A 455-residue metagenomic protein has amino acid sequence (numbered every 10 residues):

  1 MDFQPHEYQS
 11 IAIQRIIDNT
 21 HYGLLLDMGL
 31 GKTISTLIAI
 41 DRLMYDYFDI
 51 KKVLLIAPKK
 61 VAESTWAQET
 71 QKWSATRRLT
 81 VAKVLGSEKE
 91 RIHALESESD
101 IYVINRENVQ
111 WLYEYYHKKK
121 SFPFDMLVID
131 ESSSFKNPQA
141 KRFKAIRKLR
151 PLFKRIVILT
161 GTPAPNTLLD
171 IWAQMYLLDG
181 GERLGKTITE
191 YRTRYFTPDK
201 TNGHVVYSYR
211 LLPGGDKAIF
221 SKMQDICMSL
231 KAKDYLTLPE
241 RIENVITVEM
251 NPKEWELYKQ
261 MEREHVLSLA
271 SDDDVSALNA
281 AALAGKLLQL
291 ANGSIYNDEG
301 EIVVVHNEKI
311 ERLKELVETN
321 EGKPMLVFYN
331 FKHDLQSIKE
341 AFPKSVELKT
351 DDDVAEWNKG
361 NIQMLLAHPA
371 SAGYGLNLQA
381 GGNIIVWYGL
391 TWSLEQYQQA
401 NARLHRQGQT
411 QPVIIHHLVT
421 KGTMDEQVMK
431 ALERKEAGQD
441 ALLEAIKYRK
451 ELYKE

Functional and structural regions predicted by a protein language model:
M1, D18-H21, G31, S35-Y45 (+5 more regions): Conserved Helicase C-terminal RecA-like lobe
M1-L25: Conserved pre-motif I regulatory segment
T33-S35, I50-K72, P165-D170, F331: Conserved Walker A/P-loop ATP-binding site and its immediately adjacent core in helicase/helicase-like ATPase domains
K52, R78, M126, F143-A232 (+1 more regions): Conserved P-loop NTPase motor "coupling/switch" region that bridges the ATPase
V61-G86, L178-G181: Conserved helix-turn-beta segment of the N-terminal RecA-like "Helicase ATP-binding" lobe in SF1/SF2 helicases
E88-P123: Conserved helix/coil segment N-terminal to the catalytic DExD/H
Q110-Y113, N166-L168, H333-S337, V354-N358 (+1 more regions): SF2 helicase motor core recognition
W392-E455: A conserved SF2-helicase RecA2
